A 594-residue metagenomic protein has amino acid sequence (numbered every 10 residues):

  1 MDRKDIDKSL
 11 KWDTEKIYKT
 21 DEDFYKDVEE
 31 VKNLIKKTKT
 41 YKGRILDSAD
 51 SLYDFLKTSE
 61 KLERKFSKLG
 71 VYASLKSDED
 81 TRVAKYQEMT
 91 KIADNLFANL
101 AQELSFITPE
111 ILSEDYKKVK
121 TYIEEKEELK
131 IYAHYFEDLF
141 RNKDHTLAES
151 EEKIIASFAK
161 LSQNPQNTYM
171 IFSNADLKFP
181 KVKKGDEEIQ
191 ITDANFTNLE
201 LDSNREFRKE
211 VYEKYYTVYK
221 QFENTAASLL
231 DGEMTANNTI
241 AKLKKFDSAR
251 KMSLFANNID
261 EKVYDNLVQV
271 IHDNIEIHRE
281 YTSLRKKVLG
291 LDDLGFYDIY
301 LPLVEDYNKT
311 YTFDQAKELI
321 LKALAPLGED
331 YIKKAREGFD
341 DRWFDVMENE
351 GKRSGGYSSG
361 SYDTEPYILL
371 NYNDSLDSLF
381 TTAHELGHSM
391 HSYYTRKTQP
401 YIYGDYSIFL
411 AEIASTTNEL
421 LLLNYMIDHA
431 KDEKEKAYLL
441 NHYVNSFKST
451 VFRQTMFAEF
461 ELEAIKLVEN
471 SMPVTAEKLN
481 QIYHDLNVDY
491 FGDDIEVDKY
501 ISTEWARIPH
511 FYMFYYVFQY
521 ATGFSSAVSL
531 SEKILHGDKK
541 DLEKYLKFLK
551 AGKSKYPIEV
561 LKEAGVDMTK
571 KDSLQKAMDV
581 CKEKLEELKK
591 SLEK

Functional and structural regions predicted by a protein language model:
M1-E305, K317, E593-K594: A well-structured
K4-I6, I111, H134-T146, N258 (+6 more regions): C-terminal, non-catalytic "cap/extension" segments appended to globular domains
K245, N373-Y393, S415, L420 (+2 more regions): Active-site recognition of the HExxH zinc-binding catalytic motif
V288-P326, I332-K333, Y367, H391 (+4 more regions): Long, K/E/R/D-enriched contiguous segments that form extended
N308-Y311, S361-A383: Short pre-active-site segment immediately N-terminal to the catalytic Zn-binding motif
K309-Y311, F344-T364: Catalytic zinc-binding patch centered on the HExxH motif and its immediate surroundings that defines zinc-dependent
K322, P326-K333, S359, H388 (+3 more regions): Conserved helix-loop functional segments at active or binding sites
Y406-E435, Y443-N445, S449, G523: Post-HExxH zinc-binding segment in Zn-dependent metallohydrolases
